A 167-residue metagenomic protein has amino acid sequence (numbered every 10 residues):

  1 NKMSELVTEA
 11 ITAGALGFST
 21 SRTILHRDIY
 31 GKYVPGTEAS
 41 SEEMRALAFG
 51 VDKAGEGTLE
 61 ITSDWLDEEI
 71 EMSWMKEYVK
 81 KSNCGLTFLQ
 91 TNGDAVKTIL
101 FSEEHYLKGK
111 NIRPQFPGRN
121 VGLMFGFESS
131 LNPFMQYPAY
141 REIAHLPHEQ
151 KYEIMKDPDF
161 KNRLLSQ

Functional and structural regions predicted by a protein language model:
N1-E60: Catalytic pocket of metal/acid-base enzymes, prominently hydrolases
N1-L6, A10-I11, Y33, A48-D52 (+3 more regions): Polyanionic/metal-chelating signatures
S21, D28, D67-E69, G122: Active-site-proximal flexible loops/turns
S40, M44, E68-E71, A95: Active-site-proximal structural scaffolding
T62-D64: Acidic/polar N-terminal loop/beta-strand segments that form early-domain functional surfaces
